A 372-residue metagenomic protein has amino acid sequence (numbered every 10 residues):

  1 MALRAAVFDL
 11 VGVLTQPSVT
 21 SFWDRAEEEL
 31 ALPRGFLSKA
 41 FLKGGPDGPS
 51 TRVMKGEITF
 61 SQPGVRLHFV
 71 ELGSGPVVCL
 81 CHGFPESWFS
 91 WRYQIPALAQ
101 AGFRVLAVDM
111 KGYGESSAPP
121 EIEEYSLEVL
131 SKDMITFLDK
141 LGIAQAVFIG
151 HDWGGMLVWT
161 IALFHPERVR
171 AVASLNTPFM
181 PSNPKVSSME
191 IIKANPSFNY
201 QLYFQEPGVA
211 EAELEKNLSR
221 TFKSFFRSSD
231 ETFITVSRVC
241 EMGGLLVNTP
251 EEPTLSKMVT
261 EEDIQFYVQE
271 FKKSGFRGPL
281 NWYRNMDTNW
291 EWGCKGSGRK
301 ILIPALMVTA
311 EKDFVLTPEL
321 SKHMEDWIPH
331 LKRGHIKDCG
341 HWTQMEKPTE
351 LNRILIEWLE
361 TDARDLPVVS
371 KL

Functional and structural regions predicted by a protein language model:
M1, Q62-V78, Q100-F103, I143 (+2 more regions): Alpha/beta-hydrolase fold catalytic core
A2-P17: Asp-based phosphoryl-transfer active-site loop
V7, E28-L30, G35-G45, S50 (+7 more regions): Flexible "cap/lid" subdomain of the alpha/beta-hydrolase fold that forms the substrate-access gate
Q16-S18, E86-P96, E115-A118, S182-N183 (+3 more regions): Short N-terminal helix/helix-N-cap motif within the alpha/beta-hydrolase-1
D47-P63: A metal-dependent, Asp-based hydrolase signature
H68-S117: Conserved HGGG/HGGXW glycine-rich cap/lid loop of the alpha/beta-hydrolase fold
S74, E311-D313, D338-G340: Acidic beta-to-alpha connecting loop that harbors the catalytic carboxylate
C339-N352: Catalytic histidine-centered segment of alpha/beta-hydrolase-like enzymes
